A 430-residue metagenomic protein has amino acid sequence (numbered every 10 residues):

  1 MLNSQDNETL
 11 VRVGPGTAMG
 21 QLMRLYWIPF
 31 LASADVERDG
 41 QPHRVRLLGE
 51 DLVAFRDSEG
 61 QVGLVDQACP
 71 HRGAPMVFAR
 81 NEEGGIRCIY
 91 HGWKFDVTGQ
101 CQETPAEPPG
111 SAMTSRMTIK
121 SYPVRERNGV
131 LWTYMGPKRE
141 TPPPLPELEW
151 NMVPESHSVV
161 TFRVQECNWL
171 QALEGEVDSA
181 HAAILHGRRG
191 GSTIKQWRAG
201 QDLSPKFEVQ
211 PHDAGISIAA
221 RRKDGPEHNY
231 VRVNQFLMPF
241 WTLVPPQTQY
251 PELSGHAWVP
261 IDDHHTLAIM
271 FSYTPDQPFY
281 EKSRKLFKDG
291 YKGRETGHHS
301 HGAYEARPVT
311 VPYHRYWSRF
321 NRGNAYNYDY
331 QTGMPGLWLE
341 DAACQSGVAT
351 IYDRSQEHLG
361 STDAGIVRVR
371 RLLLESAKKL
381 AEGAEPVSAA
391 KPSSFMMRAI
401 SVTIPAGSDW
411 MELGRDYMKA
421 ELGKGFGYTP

Functional and structural regions predicted by a protein language model:
M1, A32-S158, D202-K206, G215-S217 (+5 more regions): Rieske [2Fe-2S] iron-sulfur-binding domain
M1-W27: A boundary/linker detector
S4, A18-Q21, P105-M113, T296-V309: Short, charge-rich amphipathic segments
P15, Q61, K138-P430: C-terminal catalytic domain of Rieske-type non-heme iron oxygenases
A18, M76-V77, F162: Short, flexible, glycine/charge-rich loop motifs used to bind or transfer phosphoryl groups or to couple energy/partner
L25-W27, G40, I119, N128 (+3 more regions): Sequence-level motif detector for i,i+2 pairs with an aromatic at +2
